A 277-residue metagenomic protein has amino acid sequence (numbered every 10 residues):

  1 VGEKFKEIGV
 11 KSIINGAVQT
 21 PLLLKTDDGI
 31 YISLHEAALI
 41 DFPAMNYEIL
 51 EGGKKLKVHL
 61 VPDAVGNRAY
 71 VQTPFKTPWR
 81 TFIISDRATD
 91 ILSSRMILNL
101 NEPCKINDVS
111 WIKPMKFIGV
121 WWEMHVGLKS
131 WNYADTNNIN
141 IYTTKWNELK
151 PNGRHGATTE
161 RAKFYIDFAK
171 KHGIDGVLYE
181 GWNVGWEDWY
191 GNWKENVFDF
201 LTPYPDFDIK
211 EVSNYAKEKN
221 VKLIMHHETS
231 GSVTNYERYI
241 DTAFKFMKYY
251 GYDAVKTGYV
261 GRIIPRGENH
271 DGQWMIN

Functional and structural regions predicted by a protein language model:
V1-N107: N-terminal accessory beta-strand-rich subdomains and adjacent acidic, glycine-rich linkers that precede catalytic cores
L22-L24, I32-L34, W79-I83, K116-V120 (+4 more regions): Generic structural hydrophobic/aromatic packing signal, biased to beta-strands
D28, E36-A38, S85, W122 (+2 more regions): A mature extracytoplasmic/lumenal domain signature
N67-Y70, F164-I166, V212, A243: Generic recognition of flexible, low-complexity loop/linker segments
Q72-D167, H172, G176: An acidic-aromatic substrate-binding cleft motif
G181-N277: Aromatic- and carboxylate-enriched substrate-binding clefts and catalytic-loop regions of carbohydrate-active enzymes
